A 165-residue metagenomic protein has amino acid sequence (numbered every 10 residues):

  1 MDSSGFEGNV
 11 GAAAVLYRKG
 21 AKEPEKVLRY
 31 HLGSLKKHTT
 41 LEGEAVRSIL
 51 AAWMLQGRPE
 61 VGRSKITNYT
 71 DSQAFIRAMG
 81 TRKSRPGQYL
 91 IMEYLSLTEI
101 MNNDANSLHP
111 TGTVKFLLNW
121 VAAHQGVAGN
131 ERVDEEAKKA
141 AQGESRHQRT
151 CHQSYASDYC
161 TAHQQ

Functional and structural regions predicted by a protein language model:
M1-E60, S64, G80: RNase H-like nuclease fold core
G8, V46-K139, S145-Q153: RNase H catalytic domain
C151-Q165: Acidic catalytic cores of enzymes that act on phosphate-bearing nucleotides/polynucleotides
